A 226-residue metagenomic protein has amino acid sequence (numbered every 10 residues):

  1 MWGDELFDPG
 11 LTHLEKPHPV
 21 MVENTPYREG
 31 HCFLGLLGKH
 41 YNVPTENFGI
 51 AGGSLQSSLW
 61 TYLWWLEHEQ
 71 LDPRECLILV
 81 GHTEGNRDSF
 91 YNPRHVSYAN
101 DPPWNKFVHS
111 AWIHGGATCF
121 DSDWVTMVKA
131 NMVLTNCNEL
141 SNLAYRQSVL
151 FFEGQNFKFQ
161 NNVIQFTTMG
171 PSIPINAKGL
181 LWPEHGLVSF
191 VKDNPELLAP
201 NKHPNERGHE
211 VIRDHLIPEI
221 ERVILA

Functional and structural regions predicted by a protein language model:
M1-W60, H68: Serine-esterase "nucleophile elbow" of acetyl-processing enzymes
L63-A226: Alpha-helical cap/lid subdomain in secreted, periplasmic, or secretory-pathway luminal O-acyl-processing enzymes
